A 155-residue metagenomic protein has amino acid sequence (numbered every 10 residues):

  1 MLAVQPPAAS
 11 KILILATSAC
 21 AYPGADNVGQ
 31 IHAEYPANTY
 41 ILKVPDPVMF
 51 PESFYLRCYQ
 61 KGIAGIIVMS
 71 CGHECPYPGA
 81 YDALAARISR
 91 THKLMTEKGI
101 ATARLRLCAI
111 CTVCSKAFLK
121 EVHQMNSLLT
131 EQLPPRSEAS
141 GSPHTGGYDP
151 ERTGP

Functional and structural regions predicted by a protein language model:
M1-P155: Iron-sulfur-associated redox domains of electron-transfer enzymes in respiratory and anaerobic energy metabolism
